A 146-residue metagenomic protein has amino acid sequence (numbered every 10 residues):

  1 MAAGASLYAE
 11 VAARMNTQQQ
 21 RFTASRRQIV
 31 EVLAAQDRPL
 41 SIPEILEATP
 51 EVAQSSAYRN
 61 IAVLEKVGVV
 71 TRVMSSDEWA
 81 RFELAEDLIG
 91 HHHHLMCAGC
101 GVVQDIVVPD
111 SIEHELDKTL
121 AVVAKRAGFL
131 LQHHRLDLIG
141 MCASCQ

Functional and structural regions predicted by a protein language model:
A5-Q19: Short, Lys/Arg-enriched N-terminal segment that forms or immediately precedes the first helix of a structured domain
F22-A24, Q36-S41: Short capping segments at the starts of secondary-structure elements
R27-V32: Pre-recognition alpha-helix immediately N-terminal to the DNA-recognition helix within helix-turn-helix or winged-helix
E44-A48: A short acidic, leucine-rich amphipathic alpha-helix
S56: Residues in the helix-turn-helix
I61-A62: Short, hydrophobic-biased segments on the C-terminal half of alpha helices that form "recognition helices"
V67-Q146: Non-DNA-binding regulatory cores of transcription-related proteins, predominantly C-terminal effector-binding
